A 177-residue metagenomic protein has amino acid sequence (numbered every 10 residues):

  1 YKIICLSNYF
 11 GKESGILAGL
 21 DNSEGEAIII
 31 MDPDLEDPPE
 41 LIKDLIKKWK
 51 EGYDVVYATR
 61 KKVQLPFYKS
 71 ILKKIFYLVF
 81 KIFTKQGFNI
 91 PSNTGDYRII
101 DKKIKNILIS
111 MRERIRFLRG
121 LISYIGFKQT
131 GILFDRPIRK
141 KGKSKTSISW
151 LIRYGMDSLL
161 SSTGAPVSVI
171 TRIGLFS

Functional and structural regions predicted by a protein language model:
Y1-I4: Acidic donor-binding segment of Leloir-type glycosyltransferases
L6-N8, K12-N22, P39-L118, P137-M156: Acceptor/aglycone-binding surface of glycosyltransferases and processive sugar-polymer synthases
I28: Short aromatic/hydrophobic "clamp" motif used to bind/position activated sugar donors
D32-E36: The conserved acidic donor/metal-binding loop of glycosyltransferases
F127-Q129, D135-I138: Histidine/lysine/aspartate-rich catalytic loop segments that bind and position anionic ligands
M156-S177: Alpha-helical bilayer-embedded segments of polytopic membrane proteins, i.e., transmembrane/intramembrane helices
